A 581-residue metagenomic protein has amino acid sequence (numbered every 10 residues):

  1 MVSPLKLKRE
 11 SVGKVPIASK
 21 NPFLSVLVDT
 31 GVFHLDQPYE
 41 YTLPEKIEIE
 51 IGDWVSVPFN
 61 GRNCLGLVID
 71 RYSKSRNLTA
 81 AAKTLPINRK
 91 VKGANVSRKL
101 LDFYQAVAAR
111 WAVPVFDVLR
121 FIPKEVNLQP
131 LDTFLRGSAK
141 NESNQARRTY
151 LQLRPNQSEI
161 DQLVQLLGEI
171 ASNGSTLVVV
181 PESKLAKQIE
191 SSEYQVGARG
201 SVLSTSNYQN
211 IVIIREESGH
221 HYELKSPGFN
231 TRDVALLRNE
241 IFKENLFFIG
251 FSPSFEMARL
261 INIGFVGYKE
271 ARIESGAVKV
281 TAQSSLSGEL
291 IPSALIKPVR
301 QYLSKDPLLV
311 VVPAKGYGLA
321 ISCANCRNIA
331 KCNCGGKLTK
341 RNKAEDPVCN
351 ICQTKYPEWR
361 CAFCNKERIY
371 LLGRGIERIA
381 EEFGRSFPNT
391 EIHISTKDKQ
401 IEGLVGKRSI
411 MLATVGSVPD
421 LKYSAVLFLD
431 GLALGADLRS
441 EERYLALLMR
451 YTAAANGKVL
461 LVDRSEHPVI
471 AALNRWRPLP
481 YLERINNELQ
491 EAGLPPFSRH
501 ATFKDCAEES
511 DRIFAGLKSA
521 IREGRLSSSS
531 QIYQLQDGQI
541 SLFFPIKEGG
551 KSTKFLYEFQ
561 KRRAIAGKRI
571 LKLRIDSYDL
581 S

Functional and structural regions predicted by a protein language model:
M1-Q283, Q301-S304, G416, Y423 (+5 more regions): Accessory, non-ATPase domains that flank or precede helicase/AAA+ motor cores in DNA-metabolism machines
S11, L24-V28, D53, L295 (+4 more regions): Sparse, context-dependent recognition of short Cys/His-centered cofactor- or disulfide-binding micro-motifs
D29, D398-I401, S530-Q534: Short, solvent-exposed loop/turn elements at beta->coil junctions and helix N-caps that rim active or binding pockets
R148-V164, N173-S192, S204-D511, S581: Inter-lobe coupling/hinge segments of SF2-like helicase ATPases
C334-G335, G524-S530: Short small/polar-residue motifs
R341-K343, Y533-Q539: Short, ordered beta-strand-loop transition motifs
